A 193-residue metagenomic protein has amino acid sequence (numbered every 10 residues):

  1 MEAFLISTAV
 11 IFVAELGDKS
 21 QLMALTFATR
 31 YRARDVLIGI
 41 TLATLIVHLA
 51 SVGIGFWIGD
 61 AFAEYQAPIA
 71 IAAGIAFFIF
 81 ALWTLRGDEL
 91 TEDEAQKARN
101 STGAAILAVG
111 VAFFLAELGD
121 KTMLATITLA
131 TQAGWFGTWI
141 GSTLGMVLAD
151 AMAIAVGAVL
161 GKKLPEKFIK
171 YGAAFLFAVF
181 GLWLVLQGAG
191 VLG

Functional and structural regions predicted by a protein language model:
M1-A63, A125-L144: Juxtamembrane transmembrane-helix termini in multi-pass membrane transport proteins
E2-I6, V36, A70, S101-V109 (+2 more regions): Residue-level signature of transmembrane alpha-helical entry/exit and packing/kink sites in multi-pass membrane
I6, S51, A108, K121 (+1 more regions): Functionally critical, cavity-lining and gating residues within the transmembrane helices of 12-TM secondary
F12, L16, L45-L49, L82 (+3 more regions): Hydrophobic/aromatic residues within the transmembrane alpha-helices of Major Facilitator Superfamily
R32-A98, A155-F175, L182-V185: Membrane helix-loop-helix hairpins that form the core translocation module of multi-pass transporters
A50-G53, V111-K121, V179-G193: Hydrophobic alpha-helical transmembrane segments in multi-pass integral membrane proteins
T91-A125: Selected transmembrane alpha-helices and immediately adjacent juxtamembrane segments of polytopic inner-membrane
L144-A153: Hydrophobic alpha-helical transmembrane segments of multi-pass membrane transport proteins, especially secondary
